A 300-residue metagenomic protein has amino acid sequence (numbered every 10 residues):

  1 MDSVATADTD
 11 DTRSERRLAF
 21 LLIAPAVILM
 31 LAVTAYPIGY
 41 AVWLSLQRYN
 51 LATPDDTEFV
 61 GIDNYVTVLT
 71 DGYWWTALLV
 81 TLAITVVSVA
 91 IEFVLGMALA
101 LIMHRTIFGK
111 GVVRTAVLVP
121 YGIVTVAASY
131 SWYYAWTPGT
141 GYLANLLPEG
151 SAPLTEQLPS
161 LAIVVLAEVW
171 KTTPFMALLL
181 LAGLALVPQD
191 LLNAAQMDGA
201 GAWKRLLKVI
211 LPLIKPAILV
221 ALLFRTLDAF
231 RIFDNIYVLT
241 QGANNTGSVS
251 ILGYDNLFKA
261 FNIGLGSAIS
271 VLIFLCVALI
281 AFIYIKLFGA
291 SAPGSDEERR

Functional and structural regions predicted by a protein language model:
M1-S14: Short, Lys/Arg-rich, polar N-terminal cytosolic tail immediately upstream of the first transmembrane signal-anchor
E15-R300: A structural signal for multi-pass alpha-helical bundles of membrane permease subunits that mediate small-molecule
